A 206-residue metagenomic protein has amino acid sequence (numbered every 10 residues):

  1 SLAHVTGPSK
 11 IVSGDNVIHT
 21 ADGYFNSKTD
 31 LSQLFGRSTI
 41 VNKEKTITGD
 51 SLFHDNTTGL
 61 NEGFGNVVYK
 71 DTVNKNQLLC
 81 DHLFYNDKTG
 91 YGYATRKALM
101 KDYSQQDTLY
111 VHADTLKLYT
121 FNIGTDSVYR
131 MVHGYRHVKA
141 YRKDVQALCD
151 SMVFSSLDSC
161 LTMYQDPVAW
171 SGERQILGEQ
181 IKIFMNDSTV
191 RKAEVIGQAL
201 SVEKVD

Functional and structural regions predicted by a protein language model:
S1-D206: Structural signature for solvent-exposed beta-strand/loop edge elements and short helix-capping sites, enriched
